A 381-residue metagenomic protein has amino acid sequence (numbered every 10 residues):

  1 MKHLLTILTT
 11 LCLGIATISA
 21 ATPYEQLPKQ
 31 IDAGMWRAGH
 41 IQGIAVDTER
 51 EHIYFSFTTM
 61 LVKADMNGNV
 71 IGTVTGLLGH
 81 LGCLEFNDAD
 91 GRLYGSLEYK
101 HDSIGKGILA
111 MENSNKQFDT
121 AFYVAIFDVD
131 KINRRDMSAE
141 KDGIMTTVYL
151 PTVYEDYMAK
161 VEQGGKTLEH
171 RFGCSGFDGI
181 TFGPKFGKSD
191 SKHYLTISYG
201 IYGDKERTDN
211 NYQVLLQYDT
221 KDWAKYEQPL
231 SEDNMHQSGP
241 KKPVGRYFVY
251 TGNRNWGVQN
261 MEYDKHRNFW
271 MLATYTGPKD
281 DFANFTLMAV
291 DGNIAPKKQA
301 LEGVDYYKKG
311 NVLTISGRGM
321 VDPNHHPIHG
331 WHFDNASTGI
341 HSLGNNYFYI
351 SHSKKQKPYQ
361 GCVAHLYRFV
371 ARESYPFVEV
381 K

Functional and structural regions predicted by a protein language model:
L27-G34, D130-F177, T220-N255, K298-D334: Surface-exposed loop and turn segments in beta-propeller and other repeat-based domains that flank or scaffold
K29-T59, D178, P184-K185: Beta-strand-rich domains and repeat architectures in extracellular enzymes and scaffolds, especially beta-propellers
A38-A45, L78-N87, C174-G183, N255-N260 (+1 more regions): Repeated scaffold domains used in trafficking and secretory/extracellular systems, primarily beta-propellers
V46-R50, N87-D90, P184-S191, D264-H266 (+1 more regions): Residue-level detector of Asp-centered blade-edge/turn motifs that repeat once per structural unit in beta-propeller
D47-L77, A295-E302: Beta-propeller domains
M60, Y99-I104, I201-K205, T276-D280 (+1 more regions): Short glycine/acidic-enriched loop and turn motifs that connect beta-strands
N67-Q117: Blade-loop segments of beta-propeller domains
I108-R134, T208-E227, S231, F282-K308 (+1 more regions): Beta-propeller blade signature
